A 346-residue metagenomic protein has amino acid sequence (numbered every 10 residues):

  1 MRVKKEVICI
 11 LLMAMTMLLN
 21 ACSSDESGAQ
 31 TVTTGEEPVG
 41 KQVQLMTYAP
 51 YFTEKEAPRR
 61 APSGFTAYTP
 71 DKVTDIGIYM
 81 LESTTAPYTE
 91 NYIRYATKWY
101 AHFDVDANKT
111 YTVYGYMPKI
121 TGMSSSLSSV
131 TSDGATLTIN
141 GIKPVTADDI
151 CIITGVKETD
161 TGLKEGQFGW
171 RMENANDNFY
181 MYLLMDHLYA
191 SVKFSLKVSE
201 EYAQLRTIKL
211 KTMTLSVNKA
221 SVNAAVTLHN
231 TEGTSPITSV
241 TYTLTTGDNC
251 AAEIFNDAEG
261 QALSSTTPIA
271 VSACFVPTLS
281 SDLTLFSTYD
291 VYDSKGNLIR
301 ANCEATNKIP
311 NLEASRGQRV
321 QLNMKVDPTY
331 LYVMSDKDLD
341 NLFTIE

Functional and structural regions predicted by a protein language model:
R2-I8, L19-E346: Sec-type signal peptide cleavage vicinity
M13-L19: Hydrophobic core
